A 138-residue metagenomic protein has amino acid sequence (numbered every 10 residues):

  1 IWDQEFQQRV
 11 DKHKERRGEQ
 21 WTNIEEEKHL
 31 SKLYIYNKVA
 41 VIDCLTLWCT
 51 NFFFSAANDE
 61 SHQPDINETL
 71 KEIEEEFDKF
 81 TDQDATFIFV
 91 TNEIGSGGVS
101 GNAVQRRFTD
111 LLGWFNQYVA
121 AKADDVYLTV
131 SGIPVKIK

Functional and structural regions predicted by a protein language model:
I1-I35: Conserved P-loop
E27, L45, I94: Anionic group-transfer/hydrolysis microenvironments
L30, W48, P134: Glycine-rich nucleotide phosphate-binding loop and flanking beta-alpha elements of Rossmann-like dinucleotide-binding
Y36-K38, A85-T86: Short coil/turn segments at beta-strand junctions that form active-site/ligand-binding loops
K38-A56: A basic- and aromatic-enriched beta-loop-alpha substructure that forms the phosphate/nucleotide- and DNA/RNA-contacting
N51-K138: Replace "adjacent to P-loop NTPase cores in ATP/GTP-dependent enzymes" with "adjacent to NTP-binding cores
